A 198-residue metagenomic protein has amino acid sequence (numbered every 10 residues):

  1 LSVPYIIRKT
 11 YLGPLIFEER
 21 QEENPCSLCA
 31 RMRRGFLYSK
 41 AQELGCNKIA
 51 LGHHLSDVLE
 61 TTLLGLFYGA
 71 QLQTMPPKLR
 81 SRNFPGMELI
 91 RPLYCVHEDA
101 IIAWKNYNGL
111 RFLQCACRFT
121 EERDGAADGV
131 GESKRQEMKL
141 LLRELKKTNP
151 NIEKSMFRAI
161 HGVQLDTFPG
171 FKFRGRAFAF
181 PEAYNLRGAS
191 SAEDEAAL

Functional and structural regions predicted by a protein language model:
L1-Y68, D99-A103, Y107, R187-L198: ATP-dependent adenylation/nucleotidyltransferase module used to activate substrates
S2-I6, A30-G35, Q73-P77, Q114-A116 (+2 more regions): Glycine-rich loops and low-complexity Gly/Arg-rich segments that provide flexible linkers or classic glycine-based
I16-R20, N83-F84, R135, A179: Generic signal for short, ordered secondary-structure residues within or immediately flanking folded domains
A30-A41, K78-F84, K139-A159: Short, basic, helix/turn surface patches
G35, D57, T74, Q164-T167: Basic, gly/Ser/Thr/Pro-rich low-complexity segments located predominantly at protein N termini
K48-I49, S56-L142: Catalytic subdomain that performs nucleotidyl-dependent activation
L110-L198: The feature marks non-catalytic terminal segments
